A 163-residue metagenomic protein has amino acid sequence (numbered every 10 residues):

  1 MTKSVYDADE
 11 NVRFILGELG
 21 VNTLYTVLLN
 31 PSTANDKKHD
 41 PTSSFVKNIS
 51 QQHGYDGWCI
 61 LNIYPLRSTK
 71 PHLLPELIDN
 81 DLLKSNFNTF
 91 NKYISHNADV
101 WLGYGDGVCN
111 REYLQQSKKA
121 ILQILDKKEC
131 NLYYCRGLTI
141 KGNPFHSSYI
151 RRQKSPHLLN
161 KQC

Functional and structural regions predicted by a protein language model:
M1-D40, Q52: Active-site and ligand/interface coordination hotspots across diverse enzymes and nucleic-acid-associated assemblies
T23, D56-G57, D99, N131: Residues at the starts of beta-strands that form the adenosine-phosphate
N30-T33, L66, G107: A short, flexible beta-alpha/helix-coil linker loop
S43-Q51: Short catalytic helix/loop segments, enriched in acidic residues and glycine and frequently bearing histidine
D56-H72: Short connector loops at secondary-structure junctions
S68, L74-C163: Glycine/proline-rich loop-helix segments at beta-alpha junctions forming the active-site rim of enzyme cores
